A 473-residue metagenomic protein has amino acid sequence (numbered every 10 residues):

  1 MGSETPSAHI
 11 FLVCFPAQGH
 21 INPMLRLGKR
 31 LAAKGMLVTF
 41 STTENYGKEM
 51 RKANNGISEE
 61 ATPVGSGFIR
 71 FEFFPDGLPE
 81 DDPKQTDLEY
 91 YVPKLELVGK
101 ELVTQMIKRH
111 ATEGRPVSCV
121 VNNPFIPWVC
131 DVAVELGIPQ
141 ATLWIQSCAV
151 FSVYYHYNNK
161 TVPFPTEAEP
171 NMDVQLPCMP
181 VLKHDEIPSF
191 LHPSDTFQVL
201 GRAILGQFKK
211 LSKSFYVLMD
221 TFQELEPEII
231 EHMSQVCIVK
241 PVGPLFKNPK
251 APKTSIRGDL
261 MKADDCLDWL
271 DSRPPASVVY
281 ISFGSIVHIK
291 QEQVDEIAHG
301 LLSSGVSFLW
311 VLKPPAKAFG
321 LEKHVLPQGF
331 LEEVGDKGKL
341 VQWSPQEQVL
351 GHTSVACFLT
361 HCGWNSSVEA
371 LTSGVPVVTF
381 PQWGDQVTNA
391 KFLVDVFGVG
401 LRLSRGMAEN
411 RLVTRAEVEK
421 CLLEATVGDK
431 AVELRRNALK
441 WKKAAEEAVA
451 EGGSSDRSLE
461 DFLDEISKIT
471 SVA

Functional and structural regions predicted by a protein language model:
M1-A473: Glycosyltransferase specificity loop/lid
